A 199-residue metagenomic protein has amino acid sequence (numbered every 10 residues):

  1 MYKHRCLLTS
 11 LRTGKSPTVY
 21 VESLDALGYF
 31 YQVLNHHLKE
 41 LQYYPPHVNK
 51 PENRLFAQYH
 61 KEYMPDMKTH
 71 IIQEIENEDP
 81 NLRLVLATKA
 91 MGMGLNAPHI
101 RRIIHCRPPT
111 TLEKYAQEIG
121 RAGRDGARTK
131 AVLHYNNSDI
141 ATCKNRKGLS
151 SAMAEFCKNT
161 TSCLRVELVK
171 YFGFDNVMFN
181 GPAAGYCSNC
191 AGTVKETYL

Functional and structural regions predicted by a protein language model:
M1-L199: C-terminal helicase lobe
